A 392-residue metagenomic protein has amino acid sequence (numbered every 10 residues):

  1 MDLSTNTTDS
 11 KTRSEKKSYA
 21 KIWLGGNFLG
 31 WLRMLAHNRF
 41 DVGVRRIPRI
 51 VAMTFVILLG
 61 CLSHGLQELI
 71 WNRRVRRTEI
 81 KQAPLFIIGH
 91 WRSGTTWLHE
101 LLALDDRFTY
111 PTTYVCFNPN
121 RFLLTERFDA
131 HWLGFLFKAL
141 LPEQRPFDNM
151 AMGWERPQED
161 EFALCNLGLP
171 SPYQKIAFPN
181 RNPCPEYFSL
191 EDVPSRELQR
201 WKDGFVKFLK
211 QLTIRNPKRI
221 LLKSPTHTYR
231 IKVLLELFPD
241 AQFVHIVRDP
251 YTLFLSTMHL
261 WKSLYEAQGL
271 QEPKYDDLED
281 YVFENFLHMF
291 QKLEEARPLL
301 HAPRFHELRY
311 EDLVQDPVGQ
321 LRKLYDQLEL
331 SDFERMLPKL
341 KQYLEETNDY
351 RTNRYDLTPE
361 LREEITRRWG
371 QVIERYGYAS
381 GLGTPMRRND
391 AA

Functional and structural regions predicted by a protein language model:
M1-G65, V75, E186-E191, R196-K202 (+3 more regions): PAPS-dependent sulfotransferases, especially Golgi type II membrane carbohydrate sulfotransferases
G65-H90, C116-N120, T125-F128: N-terminal signal-anchor transmembrane helix
I87-L104: Glycine-rich phosphate-binding P-loop
I88-H90, L221-P225, Y310: Short His-Asn-centered micro-motif
L104-Y114: Post-Walker A helix-loop "phosphate-sensing" segment adjacent to the P-loop in P-loop NTPases
F117-I220: PAPS-dependent sulfation machinery
K223-S224, L234-H259, L324: Conserved phosphate-donor/acceptor-positioning beta-strand/loop module used by diverse small-molecule
T228-I231, Y251-F254, V314-P317: Flexible loop/turn segments at secondary-structure boundaries
